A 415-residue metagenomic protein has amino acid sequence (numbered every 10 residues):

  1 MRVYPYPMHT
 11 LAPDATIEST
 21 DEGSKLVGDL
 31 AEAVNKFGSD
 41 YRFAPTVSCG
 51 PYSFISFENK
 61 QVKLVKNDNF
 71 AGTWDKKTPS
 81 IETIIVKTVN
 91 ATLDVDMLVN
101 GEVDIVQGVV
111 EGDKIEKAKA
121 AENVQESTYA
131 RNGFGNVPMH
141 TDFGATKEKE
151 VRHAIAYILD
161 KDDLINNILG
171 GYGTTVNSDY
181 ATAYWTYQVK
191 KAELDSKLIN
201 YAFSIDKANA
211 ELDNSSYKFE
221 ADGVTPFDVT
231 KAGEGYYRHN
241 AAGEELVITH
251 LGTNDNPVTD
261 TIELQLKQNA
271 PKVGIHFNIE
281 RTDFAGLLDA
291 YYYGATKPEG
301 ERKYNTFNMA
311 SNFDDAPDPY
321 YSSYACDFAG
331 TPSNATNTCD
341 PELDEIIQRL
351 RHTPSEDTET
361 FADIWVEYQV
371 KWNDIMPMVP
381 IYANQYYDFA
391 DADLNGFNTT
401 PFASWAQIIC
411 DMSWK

Functional and structural regions predicted by a protein language model:
M1, M8-P13, V65-A71, R131-A154 (+4 more regions): A bilobed periplasmic-binding-protein/Venus flytrap-type ligand-binding module shared by bacterial periplasmic
R2-P79, T83, A210: Gly/Pro-rich hinge or "lid" segments in bacterial periplasmic/extracellular proteins
D40-F43, N69-E116, H276-N278: Ligand-site clamp/hinge motif
G50-S53, V62-K63, I81-T88, E244-N254 (+1 more regions): Short, well-ordered beta-strand elements
Q61, I158-L194, V258-Q268, A295-K415: Detector for C-terminal structural segments
V65, E148-Q268, C339, E367 (+1 more regions): Append "and occasionally in soluble cytosolic enzymes with long acidic Gly/Pro-rich linkers
T92-D104, K149-E150, L264-V273, G286-Y304: Short helices/loops that flank or line small-molecule/ion binding pockets
N123-M139, F328, D344: Periplasmic-binding protein-like
